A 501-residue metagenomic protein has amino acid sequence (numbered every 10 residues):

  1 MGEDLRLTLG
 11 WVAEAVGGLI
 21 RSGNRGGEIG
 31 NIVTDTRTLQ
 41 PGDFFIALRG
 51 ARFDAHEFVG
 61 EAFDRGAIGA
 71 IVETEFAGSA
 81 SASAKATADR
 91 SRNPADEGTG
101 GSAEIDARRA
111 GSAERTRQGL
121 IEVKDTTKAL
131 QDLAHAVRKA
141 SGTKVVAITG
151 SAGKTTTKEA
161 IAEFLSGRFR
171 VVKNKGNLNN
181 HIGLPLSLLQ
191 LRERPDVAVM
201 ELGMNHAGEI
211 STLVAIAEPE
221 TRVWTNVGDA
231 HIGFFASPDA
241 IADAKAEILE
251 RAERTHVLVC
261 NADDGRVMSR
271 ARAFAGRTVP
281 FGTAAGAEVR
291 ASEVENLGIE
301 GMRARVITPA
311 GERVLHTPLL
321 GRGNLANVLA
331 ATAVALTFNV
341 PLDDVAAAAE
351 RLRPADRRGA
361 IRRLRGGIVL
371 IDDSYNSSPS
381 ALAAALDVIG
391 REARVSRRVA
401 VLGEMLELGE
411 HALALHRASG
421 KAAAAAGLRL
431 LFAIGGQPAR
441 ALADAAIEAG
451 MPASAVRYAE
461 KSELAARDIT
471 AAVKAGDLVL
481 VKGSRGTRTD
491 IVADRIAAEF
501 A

Functional and structural regions predicted by a protein language model:
G2-T149, T156-F164, L189, A443 (+1 more regions): Short, basic phosphate-binding NTP loop
L5, I148, K154, D356-I361 (+3 more regions): ATP-dependent carboxylate/acyl-activation modules
V12, D43, A62, L133 (+14 more regions): Residue-level signal for inorganic ion chemistry
A13, E61, E73, G78 (+6 more regions): Acidic, Mg2+-coordinating active-site environments of NTP-dependent enzymes
G50-F53, A355-R357, S374-S454, Y458 (+1 more regions): Active-site beta-alpha connecting loops in nucleotide-dependent enzymes
V59, F63-D64, V214-A215, A424: Non-catalytic positions within long, well-ordered alpha-helices that form the structural scaffold/packing of enzyme
T116, E122, T126-A262, M268-F274 (+2 more regions): Phosphate-binding loop of NTP-binding sites
